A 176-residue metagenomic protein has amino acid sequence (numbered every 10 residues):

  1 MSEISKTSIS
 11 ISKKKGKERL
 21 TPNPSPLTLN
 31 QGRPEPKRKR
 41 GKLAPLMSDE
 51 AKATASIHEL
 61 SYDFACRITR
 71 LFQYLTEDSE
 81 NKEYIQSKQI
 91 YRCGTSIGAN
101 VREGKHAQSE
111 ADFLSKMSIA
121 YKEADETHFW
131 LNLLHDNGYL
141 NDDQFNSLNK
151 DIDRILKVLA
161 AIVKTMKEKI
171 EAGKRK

Functional and structural regions predicted by a protein language model:
M1-A99, E103, A107-K176: Short, C-terminally biased terminal segments at protein or domain edges
